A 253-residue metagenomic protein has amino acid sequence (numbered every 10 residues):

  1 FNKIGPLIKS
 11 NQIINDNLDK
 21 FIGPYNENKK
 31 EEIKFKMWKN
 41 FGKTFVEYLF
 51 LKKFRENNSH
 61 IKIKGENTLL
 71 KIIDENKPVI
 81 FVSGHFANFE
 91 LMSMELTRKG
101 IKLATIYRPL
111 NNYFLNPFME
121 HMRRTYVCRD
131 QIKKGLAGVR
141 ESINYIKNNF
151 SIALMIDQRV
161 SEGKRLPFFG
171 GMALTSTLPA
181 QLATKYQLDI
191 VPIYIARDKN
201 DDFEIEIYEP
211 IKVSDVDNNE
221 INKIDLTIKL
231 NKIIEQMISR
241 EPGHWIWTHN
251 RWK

Functional and structural regions predicted by a protein language model:
F1-S83, F118: Membrane-anchoring hydrophobic helices of lipid-metabolizing enzymes
L7-I13, N112-Y113, A173-S176: Active-site metal-coordination segments of metallo-dependent hydrolases
I14-N17, M37, M92, F118-M119 (+3 more regions): Hydrophobic alpha-helical segments typical of transmembrane helices and their membrane-interface/capping positions
K29-K30, F35, K71-E75, R98 (+1 more regions): Non-catalytic C-terminal accessory region of glycerolipid acyltransferases and related lyso-lipid remodeling enzymes
R55-I61, C128-K133, F168-G170, V216: Short, flexible loop segments at the rims of nucleotide/cofactor-binding pockets, characterized by
S59-I63, F86, N112, I132-L136 (+2 more regions): A conditional alpha-helix N-cap/helix-loop micro-motif detector
E75-G135, S161-L166: Catalytic core of membrane glycerolipid acyltransferases/transacylases, capturing the structured, soluble-facing
